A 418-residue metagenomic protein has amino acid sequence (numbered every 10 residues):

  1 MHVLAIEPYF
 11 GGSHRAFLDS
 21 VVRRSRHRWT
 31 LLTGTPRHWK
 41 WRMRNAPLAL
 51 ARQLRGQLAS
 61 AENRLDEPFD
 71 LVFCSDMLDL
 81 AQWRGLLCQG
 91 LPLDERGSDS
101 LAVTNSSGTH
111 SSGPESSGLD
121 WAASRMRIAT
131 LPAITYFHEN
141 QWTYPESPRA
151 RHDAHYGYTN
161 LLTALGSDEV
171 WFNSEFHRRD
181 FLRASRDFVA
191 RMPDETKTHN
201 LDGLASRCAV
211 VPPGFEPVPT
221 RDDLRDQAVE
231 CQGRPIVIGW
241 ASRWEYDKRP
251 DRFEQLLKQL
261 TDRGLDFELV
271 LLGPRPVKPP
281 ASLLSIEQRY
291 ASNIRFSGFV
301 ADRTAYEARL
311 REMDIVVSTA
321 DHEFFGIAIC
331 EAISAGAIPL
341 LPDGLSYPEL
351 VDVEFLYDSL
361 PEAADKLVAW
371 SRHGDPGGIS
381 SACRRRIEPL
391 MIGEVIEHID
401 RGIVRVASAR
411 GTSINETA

Functional and structural regions predicted by a protein language model:
W41-N45, G374-G411, E416: A charged, aromatic-enriched C-terminal amphipathic alpha-helix characteristic of glycosyltransferases across folds
G166-D226: Donor nucleotide-sugar binding/catalytic pocket of nucleotide-sugar-dependent glycosyltransferases
P212-E216, Q227-K248, E254-K258, L269-L272: Conserved donor-binding/catalytic core segment of Leloir-type glycosyltransferases
G273, A281-T304: Nucleotide-activated donor-binding/catalytic signature segment of Leloir-type glycosyltransferases, i.e., the conserved
E307, F325, C330-S334, P348-E349: Short alpha-helical segment that forms part of, or immediately flanks, the ligand-binding pocket in carbohydrate-active
D321: Aromatic "clamp/platform" in nucleotide-sugar-dependent glycosyltransferases that forms part of the donor/acceptor
A337-L341: Short hydrophobic beta-strand element within catalytic cores of glycosyltransferases and related nucleotide-activated
P348-W370: Change "using UDP/GDP/dTDP sugars" to "using nucleotide sugars
